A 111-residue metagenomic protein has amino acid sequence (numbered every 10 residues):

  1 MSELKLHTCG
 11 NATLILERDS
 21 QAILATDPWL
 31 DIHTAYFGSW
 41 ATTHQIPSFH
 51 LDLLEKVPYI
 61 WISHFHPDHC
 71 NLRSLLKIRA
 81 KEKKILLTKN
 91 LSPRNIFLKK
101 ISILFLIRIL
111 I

Functional and structural regions predicted by a protein language model:
M1, L87-I111: Metallo-beta-lactamase
S2-A12: Bacterial Sec-exported substrate-binding components of ABC uptake systems
E3-K5, A80-L86: Short active-site oxyanion
A12, D31-H33, F65-C70, S92-I96: Active-site environment of divalent metal-dependent phosphoester hydrolases
T13-I15, L110-I111: A short acidic, often aromatic-flanked loop/helix-cap motif at beta-alpha or helix-coil junctions that lines enzyme
L16-S20: Active-site beta-strand termini and strand-to-loop segments that position acidic
Q21-F65, L72-K77: Pre-active-site segment of Zn-dependent metallo-hydrolases
